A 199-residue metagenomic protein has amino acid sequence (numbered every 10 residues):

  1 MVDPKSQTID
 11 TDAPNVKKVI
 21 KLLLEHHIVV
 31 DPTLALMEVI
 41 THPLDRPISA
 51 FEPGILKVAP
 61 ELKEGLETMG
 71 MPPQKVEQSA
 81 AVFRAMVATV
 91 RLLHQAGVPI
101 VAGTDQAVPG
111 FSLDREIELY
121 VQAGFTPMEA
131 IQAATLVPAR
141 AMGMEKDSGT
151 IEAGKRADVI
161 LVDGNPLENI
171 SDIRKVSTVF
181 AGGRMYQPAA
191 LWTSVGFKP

Functional and structural regions predicted by a protein language model:
M1-A123, A189, G196-P199: Active-site neighborhoods of metal-dependent hydrolases
V30, D105, Y120, A130 (+4 more regions): Divalent metal-coordination and catalytic microenvironments
R46-P47, E116, G143-M144, L161-N165 (+1 more regions): Short amphipathic alpha-helical patches
F111, T126-I131, A141-V176: Acidic, glycine-enriched loop/beta-strand segments at the rims of small-molecule binding/catalytic pockets
E168-S171, S194-P199: A short, polar/charged loop-to-alpha-helix boundary motif
V179: Short aromatic-centered micro-motifs
